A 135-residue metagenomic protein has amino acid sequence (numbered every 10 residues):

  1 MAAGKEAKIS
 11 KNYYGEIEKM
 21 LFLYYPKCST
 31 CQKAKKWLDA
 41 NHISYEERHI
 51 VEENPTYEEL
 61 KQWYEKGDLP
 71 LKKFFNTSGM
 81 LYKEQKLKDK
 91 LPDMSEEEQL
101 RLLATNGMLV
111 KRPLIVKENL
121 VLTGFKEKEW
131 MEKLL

Functional and structural regions predicted by a protein language model:
A2-A7: Cationic, amphipathic, low-complexity segments that mediate targeting or membrane/lipid association
K8-K19: Short, Lys/Arg-enriched N-terminal segments with co-localized hydrophobic residues within the first ~10-30 amino acids
I17-K36, E46-R48: Local sequence-structure signature of Cys/Sec-based thiol-disulfide redox active-site neighborhoods
Q32-K35, D39, K83, M131: Class I S-adenosyl-L-methionine
A40-E46, L60: N-terminal non-globular leader segments, chiefly Sec-dependent signal peptides
S44-N54: A short beta-strand-loop structural module common to alpha/beta enzyme folds
E52-L135: Thiol/selenol-based redox catalytic cores and closely related redox-interacting motifs
